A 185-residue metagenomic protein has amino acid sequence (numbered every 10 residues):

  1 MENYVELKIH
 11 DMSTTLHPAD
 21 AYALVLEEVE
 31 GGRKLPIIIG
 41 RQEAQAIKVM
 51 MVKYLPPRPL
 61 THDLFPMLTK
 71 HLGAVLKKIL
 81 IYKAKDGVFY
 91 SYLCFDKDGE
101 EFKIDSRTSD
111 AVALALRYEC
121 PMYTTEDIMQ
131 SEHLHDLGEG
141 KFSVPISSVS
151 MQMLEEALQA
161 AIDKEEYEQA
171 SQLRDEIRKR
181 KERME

Functional and structural regions predicted by a protein language model:
E2-M151, E156, I162-D163, S171 (+1 more regions): Divalent-cation
E182-E185: Extended, charge-rich alpha-helical interface modules
